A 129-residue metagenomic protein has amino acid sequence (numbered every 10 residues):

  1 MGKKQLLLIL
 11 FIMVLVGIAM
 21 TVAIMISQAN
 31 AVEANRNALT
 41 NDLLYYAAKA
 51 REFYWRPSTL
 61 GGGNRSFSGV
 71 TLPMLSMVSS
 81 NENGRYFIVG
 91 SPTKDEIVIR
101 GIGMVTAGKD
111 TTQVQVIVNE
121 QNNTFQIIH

Functional and structural regions predicted by a protein language model:
K4-L10, V14-E33: C-terminal juxtamembrane segment of a hydrophobic transmembrane alpha-helix
V16, M20, L44-A47, V98: Hydrophobic alpha-helical segments
V32-L43: Membrane-proximal amphipathic alpha-helices that sit immediately adjacent to an N-terminal transmembrane/signal-anchor
D42-S58: N-terminal alpha-helical signal peptides/signal-anchor transmembrane segments
W55-H129: Periplasmic/extracellular, small/polar-rich flexible segments of pilin-like filament-forming proteins
